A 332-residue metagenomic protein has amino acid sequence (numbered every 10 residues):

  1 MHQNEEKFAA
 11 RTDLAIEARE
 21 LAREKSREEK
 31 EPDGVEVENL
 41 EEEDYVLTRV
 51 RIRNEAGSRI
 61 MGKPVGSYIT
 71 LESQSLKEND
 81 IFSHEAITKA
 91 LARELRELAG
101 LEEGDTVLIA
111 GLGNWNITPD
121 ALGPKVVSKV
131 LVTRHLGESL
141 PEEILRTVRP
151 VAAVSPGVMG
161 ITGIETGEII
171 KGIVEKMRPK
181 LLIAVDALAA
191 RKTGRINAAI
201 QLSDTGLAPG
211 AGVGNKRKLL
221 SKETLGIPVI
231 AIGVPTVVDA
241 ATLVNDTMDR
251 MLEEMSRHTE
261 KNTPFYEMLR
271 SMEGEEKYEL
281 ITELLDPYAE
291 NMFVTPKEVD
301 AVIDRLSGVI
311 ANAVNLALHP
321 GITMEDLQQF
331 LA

Functional and structural regions predicted by a protein language model:
M1-P64: N-terminal amphipathic/basic leader segments beginning at the initiator methionine
E55-L101: An N-terminal, well-structured beta->alpha segment
L91, E103-W115: Glycine-rich beta-alpha loop segments
A110, N114-A153: Glycine-rich phosphate/diphosphate-binding loop of Rossmann-like nucleotide-binding domains
L112-D120, G160, A187-R191: Gly/Ser/Thr-rich loops at beta-strand to alpha-helix junctions that form or flank small-molecule/cofactor-binding
I144-I173: A structural-propensity feature for long, helix-poor, extended segments
V154-S155, A184-L331: A structural signal for small-residue-enriched, beta-sheet-centric alpha/beta enzyme cores and oligomeric scaffold folds
